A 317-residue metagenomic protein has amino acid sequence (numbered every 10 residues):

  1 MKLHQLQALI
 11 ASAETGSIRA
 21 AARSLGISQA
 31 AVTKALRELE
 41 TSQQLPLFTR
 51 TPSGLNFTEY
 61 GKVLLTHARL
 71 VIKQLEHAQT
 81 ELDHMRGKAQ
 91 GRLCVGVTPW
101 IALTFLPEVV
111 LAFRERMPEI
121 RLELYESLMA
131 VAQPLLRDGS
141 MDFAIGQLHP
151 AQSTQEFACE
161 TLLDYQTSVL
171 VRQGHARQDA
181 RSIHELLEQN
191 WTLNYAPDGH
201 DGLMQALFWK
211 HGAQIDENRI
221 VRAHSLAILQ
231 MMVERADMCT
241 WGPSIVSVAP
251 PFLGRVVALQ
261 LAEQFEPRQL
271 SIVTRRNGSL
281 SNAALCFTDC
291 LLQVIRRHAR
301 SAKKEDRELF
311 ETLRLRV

Functional and structural regions predicted by a protein language model:
I10-A31: Short helix-boundary/capping micro-motifs
E40-K62: A short LG(V/I)-centered, amphipathic sequence patch enriched for acidic residue(s) preceding the LG motif
S42-Q43, L64-R86, F287, H298-S301: Alpha-helical linker/hinge and terminal dimerization helices associated with HTH transcriptional regulators
Q90-S153: Central regulatory/effector-binding core of bacterial HTH transcription factors
F105, L170-Q178, V257-S301: A late-sequence structural motif
L128-M141, Q147, P197-A258, R307-R316: Hydrophobic hinge/microswitch elements
Q147, R177-R181, Q189-G212, S244 (+2 more regions): Secondary-structure junction motif
F157-T192, A196: Flexible hinge/capping segments at coil-to-helix
